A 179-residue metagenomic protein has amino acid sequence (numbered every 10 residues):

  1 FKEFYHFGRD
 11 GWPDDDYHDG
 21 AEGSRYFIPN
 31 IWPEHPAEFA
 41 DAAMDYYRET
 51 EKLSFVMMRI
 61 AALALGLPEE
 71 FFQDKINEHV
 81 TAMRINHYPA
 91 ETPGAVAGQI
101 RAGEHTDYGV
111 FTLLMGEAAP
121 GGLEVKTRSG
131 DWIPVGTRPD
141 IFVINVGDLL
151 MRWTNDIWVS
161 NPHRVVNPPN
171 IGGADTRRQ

Functional and structural regions predicted by a protein language model:
F1-Q179: Peripheral, non-catalytic segments flanking oxidoreductase cores
